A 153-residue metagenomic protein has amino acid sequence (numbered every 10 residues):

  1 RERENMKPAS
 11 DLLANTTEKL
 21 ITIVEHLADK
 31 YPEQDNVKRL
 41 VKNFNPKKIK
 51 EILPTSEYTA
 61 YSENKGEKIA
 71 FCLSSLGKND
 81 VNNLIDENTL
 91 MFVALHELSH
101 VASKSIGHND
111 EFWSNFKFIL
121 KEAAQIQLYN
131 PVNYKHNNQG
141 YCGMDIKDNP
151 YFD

Functional and structural regions predicted by a protein language model:
R1-M91, V101-D153: Active-site-proximal or metal-binding-adjacent scaffold patches in catalytic folds
E97: Walker B catalytic acidic pair
